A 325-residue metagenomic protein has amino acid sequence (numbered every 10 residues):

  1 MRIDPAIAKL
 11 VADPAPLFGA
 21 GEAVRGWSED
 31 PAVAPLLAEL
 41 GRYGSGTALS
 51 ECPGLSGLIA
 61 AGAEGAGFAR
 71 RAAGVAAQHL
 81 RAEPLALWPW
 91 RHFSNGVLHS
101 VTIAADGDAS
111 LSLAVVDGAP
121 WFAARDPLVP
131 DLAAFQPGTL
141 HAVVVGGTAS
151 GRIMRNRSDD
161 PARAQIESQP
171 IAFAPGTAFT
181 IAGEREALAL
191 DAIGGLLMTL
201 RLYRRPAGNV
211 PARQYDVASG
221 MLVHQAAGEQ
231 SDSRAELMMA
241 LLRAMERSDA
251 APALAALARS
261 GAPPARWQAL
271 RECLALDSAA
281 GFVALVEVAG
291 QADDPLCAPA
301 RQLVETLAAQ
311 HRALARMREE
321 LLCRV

Functional and structural regions predicted by a protein language model:
D4, K9-A114, V217: A short, N-terminal "cap"/entry segment at the start of jelly-roll beta-barrel domains of the cupin/DSBH fold
R81-A86, L113-Q136, A172-A174, I181-E184: Conserved short histidine dyad/triad with adjacent acidic residue
D106-G107, F135-R157: Glycine- and acidic-residue-biased ligand/ion/polar-headgroup-sensing regions
H141, A178, A192-A212: A short hydrophobic beta-strand segment most commonly corresponding to one strand of the jelly-roll/cupin
H141, N156-L188: Short acidic-glycine-tyrosine-enriched beta hairpin
A218-V223, R247-A258, S278-A289, R312-E320: Amphipathic alpha-helical scaffolding segments comprising HEAT/armadillo-like alpha-solenoid repeats
A226-A227, L242, L257-G261, V288-A292: Alpha-solenoid helical repeat architecture
E236-A244, W267-L276, A298-A308: Structural detector for internal amphipathic alpha-helices that build alpha-solenoid repeat scaffolds
